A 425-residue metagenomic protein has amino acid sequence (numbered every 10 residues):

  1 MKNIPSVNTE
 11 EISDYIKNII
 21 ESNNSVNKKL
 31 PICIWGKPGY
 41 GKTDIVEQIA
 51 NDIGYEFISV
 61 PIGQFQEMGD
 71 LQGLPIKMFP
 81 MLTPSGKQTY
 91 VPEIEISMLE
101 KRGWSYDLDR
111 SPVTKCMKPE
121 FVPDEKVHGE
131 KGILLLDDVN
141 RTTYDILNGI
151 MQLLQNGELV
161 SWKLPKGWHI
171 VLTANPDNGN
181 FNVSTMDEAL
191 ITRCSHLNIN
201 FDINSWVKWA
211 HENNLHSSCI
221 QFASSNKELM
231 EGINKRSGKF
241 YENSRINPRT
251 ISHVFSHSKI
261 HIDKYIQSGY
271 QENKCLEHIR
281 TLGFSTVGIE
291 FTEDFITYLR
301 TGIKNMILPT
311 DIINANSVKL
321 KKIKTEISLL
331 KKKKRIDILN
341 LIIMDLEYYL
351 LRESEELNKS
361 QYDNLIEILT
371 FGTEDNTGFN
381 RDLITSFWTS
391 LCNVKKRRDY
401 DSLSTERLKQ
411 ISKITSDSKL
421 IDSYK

Functional and structural regions predicted by a protein language model:
M1-K425: C-terminal regulatory/interaction module of P-loop NTP-utilizing enzymes
